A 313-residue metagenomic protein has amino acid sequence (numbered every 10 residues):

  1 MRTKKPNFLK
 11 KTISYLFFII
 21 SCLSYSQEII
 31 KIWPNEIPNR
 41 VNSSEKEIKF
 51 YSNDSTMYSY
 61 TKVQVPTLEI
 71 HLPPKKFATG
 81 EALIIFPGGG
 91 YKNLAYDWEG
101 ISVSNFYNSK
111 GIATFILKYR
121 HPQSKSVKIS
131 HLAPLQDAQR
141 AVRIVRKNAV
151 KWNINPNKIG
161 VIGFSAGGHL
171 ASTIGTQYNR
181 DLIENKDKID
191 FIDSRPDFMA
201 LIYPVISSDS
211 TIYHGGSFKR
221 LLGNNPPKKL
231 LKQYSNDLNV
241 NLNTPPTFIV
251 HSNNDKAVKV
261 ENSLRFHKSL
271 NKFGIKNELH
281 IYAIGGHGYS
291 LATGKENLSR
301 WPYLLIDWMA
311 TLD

Functional and structural regions predicted by a protein language model:
M1-I29, D313: Bacterial Sec-dependent N-terminal signal peptides
Q27-F77: N-terminal cap/lid segment of alpha/beta-hydrolase-fold proteins
F50-N53, P204-N239, P245: Mobile cap/lid helix-loop segments that gate and shape the active-site cleft of serine hydrolases
T79-G88: Short beta-strand element of the alpha/beta-hydrolase
L94-Y96, G100-V103, L117-P156, K295-S299: Catalytic nucleophile-loop/oxyanion-hole region of alpha/beta-hydrolase and closely related hydrolase-like folds
R140-Y213, L231: Primarily recognizes the serine-hydrolase "nucleophile elbow" in alpha/beta-hydrolase and SGNH/GDSL folds
I249-H251, D255: Short beta-strand/loop motif that positions the catalytic acidic residue of the alpha/beta-hydrolase fold
V260, L264-D313: C-terminal catalytic histidine-bearing segment of alpha/beta-hydrolase fold enzymes
